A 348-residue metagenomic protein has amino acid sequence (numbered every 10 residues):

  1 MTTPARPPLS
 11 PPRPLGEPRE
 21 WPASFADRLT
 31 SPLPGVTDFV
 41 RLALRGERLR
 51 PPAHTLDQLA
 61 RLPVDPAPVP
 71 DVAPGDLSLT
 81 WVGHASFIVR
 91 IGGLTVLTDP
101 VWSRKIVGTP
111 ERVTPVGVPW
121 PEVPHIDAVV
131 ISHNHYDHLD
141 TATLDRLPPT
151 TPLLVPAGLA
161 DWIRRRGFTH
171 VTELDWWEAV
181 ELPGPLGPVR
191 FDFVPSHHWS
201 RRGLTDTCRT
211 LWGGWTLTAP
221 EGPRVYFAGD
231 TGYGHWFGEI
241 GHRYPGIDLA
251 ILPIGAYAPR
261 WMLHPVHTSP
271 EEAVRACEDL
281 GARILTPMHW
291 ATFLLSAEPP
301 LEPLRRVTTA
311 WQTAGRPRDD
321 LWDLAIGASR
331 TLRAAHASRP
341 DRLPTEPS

Functional and structural regions predicted by a protein language model:
M1-E111, V116-E122, L217-A219, P223-G229 (+3 more regions): Metallo-beta-lactamase
T2-S31, A128, P152-L154, G158-W162 (+2 more regions): Cap/insert and terminal regions of metallo-dependent hydrolase folds
A53-P74, P156-P223, R306-A328, L332-R339: Metallo-beta-lactamase
S86-G92, L182-D248, H264-E272: Catalytic core of the metallo-beta-lactamase
V89, D99, H133, D140 (+6 more regions): Divalent metal-coordination and catalytic microenvironments
P100-V116, W199-D206, A258-H267: Acidic/histidine-rich helix-loop elements that form or flank divalent-metal/phosphate-binding sites at the catalytic
P100-W102, N134, S196-H197, G229-T231 (+2 more regions): Active-site metal-binding loops of divalent metal-dependent hydrolases
G108-V155, H170, P245-I251: Active-site metal-binding motif and surrounding structural segment of the metallo-beta-lactamase
